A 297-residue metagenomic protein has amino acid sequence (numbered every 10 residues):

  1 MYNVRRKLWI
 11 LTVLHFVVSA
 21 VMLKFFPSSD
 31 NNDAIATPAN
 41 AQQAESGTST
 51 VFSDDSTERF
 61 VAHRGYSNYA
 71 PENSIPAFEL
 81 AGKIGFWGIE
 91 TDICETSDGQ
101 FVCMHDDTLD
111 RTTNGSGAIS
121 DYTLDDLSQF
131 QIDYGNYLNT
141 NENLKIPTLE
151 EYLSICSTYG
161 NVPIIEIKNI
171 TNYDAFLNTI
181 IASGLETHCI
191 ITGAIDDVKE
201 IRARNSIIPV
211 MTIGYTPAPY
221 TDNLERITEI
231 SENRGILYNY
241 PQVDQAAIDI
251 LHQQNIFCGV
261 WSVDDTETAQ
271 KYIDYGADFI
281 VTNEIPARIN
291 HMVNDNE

Functional and structural regions predicted by a protein language model:
Y2-E297: Phosphate-group recognition and catalysis centered on beta-loop-alpha active-site segments
